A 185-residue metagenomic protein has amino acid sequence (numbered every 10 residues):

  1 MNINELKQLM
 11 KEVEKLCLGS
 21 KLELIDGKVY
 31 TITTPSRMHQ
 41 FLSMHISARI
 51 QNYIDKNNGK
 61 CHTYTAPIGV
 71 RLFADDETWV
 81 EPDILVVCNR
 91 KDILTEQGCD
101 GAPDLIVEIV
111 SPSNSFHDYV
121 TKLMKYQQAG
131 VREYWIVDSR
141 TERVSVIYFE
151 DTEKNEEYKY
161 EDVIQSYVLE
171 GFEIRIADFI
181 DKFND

Functional and structural regions predicted by a protein language model:
M1-D185: Gly/Pro/Ser/Thr-rich low-complexity, intrinsically disordered segments predominantly at protein N-termini
